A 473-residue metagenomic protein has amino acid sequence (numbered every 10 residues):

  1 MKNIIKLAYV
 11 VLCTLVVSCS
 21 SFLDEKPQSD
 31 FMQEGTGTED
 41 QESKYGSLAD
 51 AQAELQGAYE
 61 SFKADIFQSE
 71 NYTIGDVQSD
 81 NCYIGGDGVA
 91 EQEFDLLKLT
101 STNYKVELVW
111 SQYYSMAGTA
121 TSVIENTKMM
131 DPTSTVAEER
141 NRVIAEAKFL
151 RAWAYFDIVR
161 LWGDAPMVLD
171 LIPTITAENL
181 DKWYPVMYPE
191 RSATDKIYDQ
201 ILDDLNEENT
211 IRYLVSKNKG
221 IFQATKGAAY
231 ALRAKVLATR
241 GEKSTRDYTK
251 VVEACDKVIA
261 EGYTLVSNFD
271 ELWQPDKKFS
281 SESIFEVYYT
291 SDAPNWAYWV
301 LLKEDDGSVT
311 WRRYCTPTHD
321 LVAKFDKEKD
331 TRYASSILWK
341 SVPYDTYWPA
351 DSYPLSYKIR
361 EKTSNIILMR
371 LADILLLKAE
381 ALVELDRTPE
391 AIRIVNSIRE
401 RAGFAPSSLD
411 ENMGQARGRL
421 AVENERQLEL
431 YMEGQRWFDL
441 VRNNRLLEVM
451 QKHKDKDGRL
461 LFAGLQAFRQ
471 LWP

Functional and structural regions predicted by a protein language model:
M1-D30: Bacterial Sec-dependent N-terminal signal peptides
S18-S20, Y45, Y59, N71 (+7 more regions): Long, intrinsically disordered, low-complexity segments
C19-T73, C255, L272-W273, R459-L461 (+1 more regions): Membrane-proximal, proline-rich intrinsically disordered regions
S29, Q33, S69-E91, A165-A177 (+2 more regions): Short, surface-exposed recognition loops and adjoining beta-strand edges that mediate ligand/DNA contacts, enriched
S43-L48, Q52-Q56, E60-A64, G88-W162 (+9 more regions): Conserved, well-structured interaction surfaces
G86-V109, M129, A177-Y188, D306-W311 (+2 more regions): Short, solvent-exposed loop/beta-turn-alpha elements that line the ligand-binding surface or hinge of extracytoplasmic
L171, I175, D320-L371: Flexible, polar/acidic helix-loop-strand segments at domain edges
